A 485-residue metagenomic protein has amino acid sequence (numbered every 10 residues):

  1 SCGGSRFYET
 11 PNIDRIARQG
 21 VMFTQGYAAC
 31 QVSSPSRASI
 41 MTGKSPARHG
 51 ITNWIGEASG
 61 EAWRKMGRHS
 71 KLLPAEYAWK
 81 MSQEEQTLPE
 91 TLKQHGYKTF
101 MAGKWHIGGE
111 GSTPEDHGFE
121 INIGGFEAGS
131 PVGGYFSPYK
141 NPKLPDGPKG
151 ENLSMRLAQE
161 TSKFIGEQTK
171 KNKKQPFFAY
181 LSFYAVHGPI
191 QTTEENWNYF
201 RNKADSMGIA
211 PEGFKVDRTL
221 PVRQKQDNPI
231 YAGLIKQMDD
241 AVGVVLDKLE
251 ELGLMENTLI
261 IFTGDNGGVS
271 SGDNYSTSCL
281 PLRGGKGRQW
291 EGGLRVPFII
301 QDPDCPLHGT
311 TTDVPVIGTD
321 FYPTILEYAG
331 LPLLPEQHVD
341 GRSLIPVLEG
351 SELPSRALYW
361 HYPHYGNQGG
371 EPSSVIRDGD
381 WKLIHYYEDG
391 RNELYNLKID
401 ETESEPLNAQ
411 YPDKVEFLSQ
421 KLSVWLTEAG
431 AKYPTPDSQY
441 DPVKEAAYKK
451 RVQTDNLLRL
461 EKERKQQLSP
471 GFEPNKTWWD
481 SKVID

Functional and structural regions predicted by a protein language model:
S1-Y8, T24, A28, S45 (+15 more regions): Active-site-proximal cap/lid insertion segments
T42: Short helix- or helix-capping micro-motifs that position conserved polar/aromatic residues at function-defining sites
A47-L88, K140-N141: His/Cys-centered metal/cofactor-coordination and adjacent catalytic loops
L88, K104, F321, L344: Short active-site alpha-helical segment characteristic of glycosyltransferases and processive polysaccharide synthases
P89, E167-T169, P372-R377, W381-H385 (+1 more regions): Short, surface-exposed beta-strand/loop micro-motifs that present aromatic residues
K93-G96, E349-P354: Basic phosphate/pyrophosphate-binding loop/patch that engages nucleotide-derived ligands
R356-W360: WW-domain-binding short linear motifs
